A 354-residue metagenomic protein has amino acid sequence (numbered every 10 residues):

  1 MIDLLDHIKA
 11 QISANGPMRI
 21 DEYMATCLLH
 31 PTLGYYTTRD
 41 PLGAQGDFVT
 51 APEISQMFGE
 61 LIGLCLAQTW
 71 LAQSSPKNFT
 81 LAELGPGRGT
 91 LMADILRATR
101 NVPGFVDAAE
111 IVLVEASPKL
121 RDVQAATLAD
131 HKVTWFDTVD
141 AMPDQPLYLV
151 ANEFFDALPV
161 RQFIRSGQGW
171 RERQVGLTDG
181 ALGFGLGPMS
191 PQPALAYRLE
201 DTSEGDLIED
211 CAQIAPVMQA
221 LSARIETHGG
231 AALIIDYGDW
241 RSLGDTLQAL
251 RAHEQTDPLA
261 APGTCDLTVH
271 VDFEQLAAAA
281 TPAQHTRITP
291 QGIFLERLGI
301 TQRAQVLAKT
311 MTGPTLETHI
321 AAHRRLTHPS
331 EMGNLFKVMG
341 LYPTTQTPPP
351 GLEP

Functional and structural regions predicted by a protein language model:
M1-L84, R88-P146, F163, I293 (+3 more regions): Rossmann-like AdoMet
C27, L149, L276: A residue-level signal for conserved active-site and pocket-lining positions in enzyme catalytic cores
F58, L149, D236: Conserved RecA-like P-loop NTPase ATPase core
A93, P159-R161, L243-D245: Short glycine-/acidic-enriched loop or helix-start segments at secondary-structure transitions that form or flank
P118, F155, D239: Short, glycine/acidic-enriched loop or turn micro-motifs at the edges of active sites
V139, D144-G167, L207-A212, P216 (+3 more regions): A short SAM/SAH-binding and catalytic strip from SAM-dependent methyltransferases
Y148-R198, Q248-P258: A mobile, often basic/glycine-rich helix-loop segment that functions as the active-site lid/recognition loop
Q192-P354: Long, Lys/Arg- and hydrophobic-enriched amphipathic alpha-helices
